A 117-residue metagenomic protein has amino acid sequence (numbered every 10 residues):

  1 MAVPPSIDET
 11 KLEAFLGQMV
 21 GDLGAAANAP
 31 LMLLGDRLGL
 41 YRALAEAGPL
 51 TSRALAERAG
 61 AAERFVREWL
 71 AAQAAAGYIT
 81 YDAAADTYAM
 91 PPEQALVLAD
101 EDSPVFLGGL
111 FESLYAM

Functional and structural regions predicted by a protein language model:
M1-M117: N-terminal accessory segments
